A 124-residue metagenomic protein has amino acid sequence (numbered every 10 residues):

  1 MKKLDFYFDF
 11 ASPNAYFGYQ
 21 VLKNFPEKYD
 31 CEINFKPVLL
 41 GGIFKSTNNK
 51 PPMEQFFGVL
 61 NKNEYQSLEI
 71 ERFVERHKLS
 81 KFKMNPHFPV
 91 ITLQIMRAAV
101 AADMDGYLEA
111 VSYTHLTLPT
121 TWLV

Functional and structural regions predicted by a protein language model:
K2-F17: Local sequence-structure signature of Cys/Sec-based thiol-disulfide redox active-site neighborhoods
A11, L39, P119: Anionic group-transfer/hydrolysis microenvironments
S12-A15, K62, H77-K78, T121: A short linear-motif detector with a strong N-terminal bias
Y16, F44, V124: Active-site-proximal flexible loops/turns
Q20-Y113: Structural alpha/beta surface segment adjacent to cysteine/selenocysteine redox centers across thiol/disulfide enzymes
H115-V124: Single conserved hydrophobic/aromatic residue that forms the stacking wall/gate of nucleotide- or nucleobase-binding
